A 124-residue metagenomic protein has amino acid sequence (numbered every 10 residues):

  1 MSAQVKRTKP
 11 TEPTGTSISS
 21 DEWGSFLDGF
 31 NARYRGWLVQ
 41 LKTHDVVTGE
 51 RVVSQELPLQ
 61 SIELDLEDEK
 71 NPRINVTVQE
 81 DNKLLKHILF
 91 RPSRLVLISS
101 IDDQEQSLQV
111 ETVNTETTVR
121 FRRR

Functional and structural regions predicted by a protein language model:
M1-W23: Amphipathic/hydrophobic helical signal segments and adjacent flexible N-terminal regions that mediate secretion
S2-Q4, K9-P10, Q79-D81, D103-E105 (+1 more regions): Extracellular glycoprotein-like low-complexity segments
K6, I18-D21, D28, K86-I88 (+1 more regions): Boundary segments of small protein-protein interaction reader/adaptor domains
R35-H44: A short, Trp-centered hydrophobic/proline-enriched beta-strand micro-motif
V47-P58: Short coil-to-beta-strand transition motifs
E63-E69: Short, conserved beta-turn/loop elements at beta-strand boundaries and strand-helix junctions
P72-K86: Short solvent-exposed strand/turn elements
L85-R124: Helix-rich interaction surfaces within compact, conserved domain-sized segments that mediate assembly or partner
